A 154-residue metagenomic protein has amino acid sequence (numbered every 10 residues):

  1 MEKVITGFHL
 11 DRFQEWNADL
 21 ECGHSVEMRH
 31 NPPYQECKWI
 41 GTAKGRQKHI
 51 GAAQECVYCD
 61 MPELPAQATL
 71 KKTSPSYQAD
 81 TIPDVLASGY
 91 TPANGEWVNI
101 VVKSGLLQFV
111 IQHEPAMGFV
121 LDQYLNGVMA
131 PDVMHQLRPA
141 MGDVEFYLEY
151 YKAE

Functional and structural regions predicted by a protein language model:
M1-I82, L86-G89, L107-V110: Motif-centric detector for short Cys/His coordination patterns
N17, N99, Q136: Short, surface-exposed charged micro-motifs
C22-H24, P115, V133, V144: Short acidic/polar mixed-charge low-complexity motifs
A87, T91, G142-V144: Small, basic N-terminal interaction modules of short regulatory proteins
N94-F109: Short, conserved beta-strand element in jelly-roll/cupin
F109, M129, M134-A140: Short beta-strand His + acidic residue motifs that chelate non-heme Fe in jelly-roll/DSBH and cupin folds
E114-D132: Short acidic-glycine-tyrosine-enriched beta hairpin
D143-E154: A short hydrophobic beta-strand segment most commonly corresponding to one strand of the jelly-roll/cupin
